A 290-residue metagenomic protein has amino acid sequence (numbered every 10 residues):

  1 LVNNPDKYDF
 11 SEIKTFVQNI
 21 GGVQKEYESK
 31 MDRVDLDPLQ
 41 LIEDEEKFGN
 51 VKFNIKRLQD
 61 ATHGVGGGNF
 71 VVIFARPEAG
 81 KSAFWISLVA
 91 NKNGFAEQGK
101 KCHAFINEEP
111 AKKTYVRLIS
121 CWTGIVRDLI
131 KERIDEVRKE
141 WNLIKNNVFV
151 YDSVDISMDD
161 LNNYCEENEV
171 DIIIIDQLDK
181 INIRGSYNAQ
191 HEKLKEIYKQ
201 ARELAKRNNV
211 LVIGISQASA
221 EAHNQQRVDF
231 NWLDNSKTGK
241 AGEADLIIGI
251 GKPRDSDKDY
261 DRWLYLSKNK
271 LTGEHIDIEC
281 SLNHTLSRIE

Functional and structural regions predicted by a protein language model:
L1, A96-N188, E196: Conserved inter-motif catalytic segment of the P-loop NTP-binding fold
L1-L36: Short, small/acidic-rich helices and loops at N termini and domain boundaries of DNA replication/processing enzymes
K25-G124: The Walker A/P-loop phosphate-binding site
Q59, F74, V89-A90, H103 (+8 more regions): Generic hydrophobic alpha-helical scaffold/packing signal
V71, H103-F105, Y151, I213 (+1 more regions): Hydrophobic/aromatic beta-strand patches that form the interior of the parallel beta-sheet core in alpha/beta enzyme
I106-E109, Q177, V210, G214-S219 (+1 more regions): A short beta-strand-to-loop transition that corresponds to the Sensor-1 phosphate-sensing loop of AAA+ P-loop ATPases
M158-I173, E203-N208, A220-E290: C-terminal regions of RecA-like/P-loop NTPase motor modules
K180, A189-N224, G242-E243: Conserved P-loop NTPase motor cores
